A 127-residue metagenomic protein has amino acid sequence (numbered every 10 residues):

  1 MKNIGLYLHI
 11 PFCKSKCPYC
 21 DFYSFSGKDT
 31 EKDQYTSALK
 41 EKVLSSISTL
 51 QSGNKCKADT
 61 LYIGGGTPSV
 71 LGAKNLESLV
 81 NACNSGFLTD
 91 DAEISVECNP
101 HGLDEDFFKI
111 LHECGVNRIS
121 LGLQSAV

Functional and structural regions predicted by a protein language model:
M1-N3, G53-C56: Extreme N-terminus of proteins, especially the signal/transit-peptide cleavage junction and the first residues
K2-Q34, C114, Q124: Canonical Radical SAM [4Fe-4S] cluster-binding loop centered on the CxxxCxxC motif and its immediate flanking residues
C13, L39, I63, V96 (+1 more regions): Conserved, mostly hydrophobic/aromatic
F25, P68-V70, H101: Short strand->helix junction
Y35-L39, L79: Hydrophobic alpha-helical membrane-association signature
L39-S52: A short, N-terminal amphipathic alpha-helix
A58-D59, G72-V127: Radical SAM/AdoMet-radical enzyme domain recognition
Y62-P68: Glycine-rich beta-strand-to-loop/alpha-helix junction loops that act as flexible
